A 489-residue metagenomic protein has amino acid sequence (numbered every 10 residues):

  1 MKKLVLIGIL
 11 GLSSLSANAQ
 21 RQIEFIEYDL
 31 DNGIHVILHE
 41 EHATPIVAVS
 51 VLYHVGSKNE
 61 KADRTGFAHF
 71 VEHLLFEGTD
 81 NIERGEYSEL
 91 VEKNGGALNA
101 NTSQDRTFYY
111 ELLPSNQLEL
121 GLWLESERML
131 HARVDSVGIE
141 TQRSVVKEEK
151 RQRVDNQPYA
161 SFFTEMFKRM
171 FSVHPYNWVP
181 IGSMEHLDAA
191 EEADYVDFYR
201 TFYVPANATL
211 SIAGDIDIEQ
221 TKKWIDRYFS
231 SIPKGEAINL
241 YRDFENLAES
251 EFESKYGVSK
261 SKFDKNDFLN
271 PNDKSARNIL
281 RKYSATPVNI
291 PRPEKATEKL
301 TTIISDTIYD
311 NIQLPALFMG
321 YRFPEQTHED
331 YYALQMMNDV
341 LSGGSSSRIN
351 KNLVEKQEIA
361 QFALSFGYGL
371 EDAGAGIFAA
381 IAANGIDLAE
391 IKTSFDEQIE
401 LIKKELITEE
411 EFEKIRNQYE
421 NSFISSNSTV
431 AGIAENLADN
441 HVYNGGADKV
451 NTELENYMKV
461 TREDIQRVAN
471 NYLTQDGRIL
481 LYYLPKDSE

Functional and structural regions predicted by a protein language model:
M1-L4: Positively charged n-region of N-terminal signal peptides that target proteins for export
I9-N18: Hydrophobic h-region of N-terminal signal peptides that target proteins for export in Gram-negative bacteria
N18-S57, E83-N116, R153-N207, K234-H328 (+6 more regions): Non-catalytic beta-strand/loop surface segments
T65-T79: Active-site SXXK
S126-V134, F229-E236, D396-I407: A common structural junction motif
R143, V196-Y228, G477: Non-catalytic, conformational "gating/processing" segments within enzyme and secreted inhibitor domains
K403, S426, A431, G445-N451: C-terminal soluble interaction/assembly domains
